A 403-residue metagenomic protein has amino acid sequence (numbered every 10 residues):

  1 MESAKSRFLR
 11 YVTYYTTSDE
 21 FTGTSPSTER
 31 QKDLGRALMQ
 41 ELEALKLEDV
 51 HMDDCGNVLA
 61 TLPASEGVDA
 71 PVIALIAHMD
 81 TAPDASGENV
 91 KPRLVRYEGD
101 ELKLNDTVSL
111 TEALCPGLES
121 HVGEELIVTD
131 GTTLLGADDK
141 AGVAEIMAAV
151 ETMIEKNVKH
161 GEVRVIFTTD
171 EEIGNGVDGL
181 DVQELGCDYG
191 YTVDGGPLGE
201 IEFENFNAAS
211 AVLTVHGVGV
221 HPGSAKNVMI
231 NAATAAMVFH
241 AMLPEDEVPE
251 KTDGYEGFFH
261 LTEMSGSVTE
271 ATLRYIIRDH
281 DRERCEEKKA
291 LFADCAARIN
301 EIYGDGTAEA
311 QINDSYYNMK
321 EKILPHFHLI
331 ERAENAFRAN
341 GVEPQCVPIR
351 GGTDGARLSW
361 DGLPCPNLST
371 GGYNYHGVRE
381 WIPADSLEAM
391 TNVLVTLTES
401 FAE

Functional and structural regions predicted by a protein language model:
E2-E29, V128, Y316, H376-G377: N-terminal capping segment at the start of a domain
R7-R10, A37, E41-L45, T152 (+6 more regions): Generic non-transmembrane alpha-helical segments
E20-F21, D49, K159-E162, E245-H260 (+3 more regions): Flexible, glycine/charged-enriched surface loops at secondary-structure junctions
G23-A70, A74-I76, D80: A non-catalytic alpha/beta surface segment that caps or lines the substrate-entry region of metallo-dependent hydrolase
V68-K159, C187: Active-site metal-coordination/substrate-binding segment of hydrolases, especially metallo-dependent peptidases
E124-A137, D170-A293, A297, G306-A308 (+1 more regions): Midchain, well-structured core segments that form catalytic/ion-binding scaffolds
T234-K251, F258-H260, T307, Y317-P366: Active-site-adjacent substrate-binding region of metalloamidase/peptidase-like peptide-processing proteins
S267-T269, E343-T398: Zn-dependent metallopeptidase/amidohydrolase metal-coordination segment
